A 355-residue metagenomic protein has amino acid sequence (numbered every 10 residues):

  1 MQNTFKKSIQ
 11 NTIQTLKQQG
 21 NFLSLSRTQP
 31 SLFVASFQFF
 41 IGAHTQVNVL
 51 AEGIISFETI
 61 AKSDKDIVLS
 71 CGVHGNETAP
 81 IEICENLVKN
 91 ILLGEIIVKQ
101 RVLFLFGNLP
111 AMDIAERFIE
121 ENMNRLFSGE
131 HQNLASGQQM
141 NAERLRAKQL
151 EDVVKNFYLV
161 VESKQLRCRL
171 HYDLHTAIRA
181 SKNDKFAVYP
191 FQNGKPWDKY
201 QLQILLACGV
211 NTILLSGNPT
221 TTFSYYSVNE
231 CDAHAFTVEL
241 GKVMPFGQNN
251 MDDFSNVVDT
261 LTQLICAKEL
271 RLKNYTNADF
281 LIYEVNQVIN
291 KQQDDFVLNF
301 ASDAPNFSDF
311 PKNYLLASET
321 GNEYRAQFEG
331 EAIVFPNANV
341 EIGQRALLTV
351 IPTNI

Functional and structural regions predicted by a protein language model:
M1-I355: Structured catalytic-domain cores with a bias toward divalent-metal coordination
